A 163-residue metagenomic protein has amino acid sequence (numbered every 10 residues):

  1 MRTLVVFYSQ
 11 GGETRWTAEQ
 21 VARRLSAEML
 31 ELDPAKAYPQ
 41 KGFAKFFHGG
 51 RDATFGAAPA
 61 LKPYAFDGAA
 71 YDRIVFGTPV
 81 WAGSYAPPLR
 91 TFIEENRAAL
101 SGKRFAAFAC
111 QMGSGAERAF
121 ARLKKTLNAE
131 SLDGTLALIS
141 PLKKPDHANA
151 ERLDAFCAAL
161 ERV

Functional and structural regions predicted by a protein language model:
M1-F76, G83-A86, R90-E95, A99-S101 (+1 more regions): N-terminal beta1-alpha1-beta2 submodule of the flavodoxin-like/Rossmannoid cofactor-binding fold
L25, T126-S131: Short, structured coil segments at secondary-structure junctions
F76-G77, A107: Redox-cofactor binding/interface segments in oxidoreductases and associated redox assembly factors
L100-R104, A129: A short helix->loop->beta-strand "cap" motif at the edges of active sites that frequently abuts
A109-S114: Short beta-alpha junction loops
R118-N128: Short, aromatic/basic amphipathic alpha-helical patches
S131-V163: Glycine-rich phosphate/pyrophosphate-binding loop and the adjoining helix
